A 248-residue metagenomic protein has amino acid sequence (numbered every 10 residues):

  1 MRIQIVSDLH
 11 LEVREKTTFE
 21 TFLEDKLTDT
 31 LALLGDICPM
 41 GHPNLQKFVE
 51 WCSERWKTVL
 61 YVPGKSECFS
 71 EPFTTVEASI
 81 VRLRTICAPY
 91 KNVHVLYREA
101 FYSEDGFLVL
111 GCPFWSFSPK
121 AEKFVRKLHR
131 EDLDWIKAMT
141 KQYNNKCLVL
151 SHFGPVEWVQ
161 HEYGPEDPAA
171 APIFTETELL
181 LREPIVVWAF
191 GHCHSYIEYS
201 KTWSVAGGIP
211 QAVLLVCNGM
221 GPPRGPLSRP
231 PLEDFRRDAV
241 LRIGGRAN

Functional and structural regions predicted by a protein language model:
M1-Q4, A100-G111, N145-C147, S200-L214: Beta-strand-turn-beta hairpins that frame and shape the catalytic cleft of phosphate-ester-processing enzymes
M1-Y61, E67-T75, R246-N248: N-terminal active-site segment of His-dependent metallophosphoesterases
I5-S7, L31-D36, L60-K65, H94-R98 (+3 more regions): Active-site neighborhood of phospho(di)ester-bond hydrolases with catalytic His/Asp-centered motifs
H10-T17, P39-P43, S66-V76, A100-S103 (+4 more regions): Active-site environment of divalent metal-dependent phosphoester hydrolases
L45-V49, V76-I80, P165-T177: Charged helix-capping and loop-helix junction motifs
C52, K57-W135, P230, D238-R242: Extended active-site neighborhood of metal-dependent phosphoesterases/phosphodiesterases
L108-P168, R224: Active-site-proximal loop/helix segment associated with metal-binding centers of metalloenzymes
E176-V186, H194-N248: Binuclear metal-dependent phosphoesterase catalytic core
